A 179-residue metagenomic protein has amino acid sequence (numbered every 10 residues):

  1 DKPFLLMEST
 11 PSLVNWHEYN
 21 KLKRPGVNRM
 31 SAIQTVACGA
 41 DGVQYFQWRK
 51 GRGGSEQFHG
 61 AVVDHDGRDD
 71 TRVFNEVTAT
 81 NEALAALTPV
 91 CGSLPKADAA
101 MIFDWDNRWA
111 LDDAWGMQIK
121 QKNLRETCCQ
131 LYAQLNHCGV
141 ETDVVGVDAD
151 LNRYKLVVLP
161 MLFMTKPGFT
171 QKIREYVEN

Functional and structural regions predicted by a protein language model:
D1-N179: Carbohydrate-binding surfaces of carbohydrate-active enzymes
